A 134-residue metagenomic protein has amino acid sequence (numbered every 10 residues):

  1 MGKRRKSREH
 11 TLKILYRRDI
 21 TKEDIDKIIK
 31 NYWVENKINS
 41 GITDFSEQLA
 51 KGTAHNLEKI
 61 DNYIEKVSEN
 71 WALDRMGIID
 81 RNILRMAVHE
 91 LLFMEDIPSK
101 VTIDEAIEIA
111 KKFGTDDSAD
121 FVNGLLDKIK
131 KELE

Functional and structural regions predicted by a protein language model:
M1-E134: N-terminal interaction/assembly modules
